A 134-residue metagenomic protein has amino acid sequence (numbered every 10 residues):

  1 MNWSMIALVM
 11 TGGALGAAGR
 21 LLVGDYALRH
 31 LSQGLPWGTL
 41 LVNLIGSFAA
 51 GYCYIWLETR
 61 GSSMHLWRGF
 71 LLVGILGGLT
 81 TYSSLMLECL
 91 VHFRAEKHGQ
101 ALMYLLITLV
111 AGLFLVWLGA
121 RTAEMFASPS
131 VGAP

Functional and structural regions predicted by a protein language model:
M1-P134: Membrane-interface helix-loop junctions in multi-pass transporters/channels
